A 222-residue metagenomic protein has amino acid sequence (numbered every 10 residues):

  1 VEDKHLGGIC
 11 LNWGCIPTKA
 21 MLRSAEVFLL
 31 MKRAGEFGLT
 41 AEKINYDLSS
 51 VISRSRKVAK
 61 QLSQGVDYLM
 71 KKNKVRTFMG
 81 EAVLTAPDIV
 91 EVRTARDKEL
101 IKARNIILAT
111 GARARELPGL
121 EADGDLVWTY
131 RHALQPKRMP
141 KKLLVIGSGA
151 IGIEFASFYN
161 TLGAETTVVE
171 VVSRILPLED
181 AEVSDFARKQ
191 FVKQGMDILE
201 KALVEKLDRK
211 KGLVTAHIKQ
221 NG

Functional and structural regions predicted by a protein language model:
E2-M139, T167, V172-L176, D180-V183 (+2 more regions): Glycine-rich flavin
D3-K4, I146-G149: Glycine-rich Rossmann-fold phosphate-binding loop(s) that bind the pyrophosphate of adenine dinucleotide cofactors
M139-P140, L162: Short loop/turn elements that form and flank the Walker-type P-loop nucleotide-binding site in RecA-like NTPase cores
L144-V145, V168: Hydrophobic Val/Ile/Leu positions in short beta-strands of Rossmann-like dinucleotide-binding domains
G152-I153: N-terminal Rossmann-fold NAD(P) dinucleotide-binding loop
A156, N160-T161: Gly/Ala-rich phosphate-binding loop of Rossmann-like dinucleotide-binding domains, activating on the conserved
E165, F191, I198-E200: Rossmann-fold dehydrogenase core element
L203: Phosphate/pyrophosphate-binding betaalpha-module
